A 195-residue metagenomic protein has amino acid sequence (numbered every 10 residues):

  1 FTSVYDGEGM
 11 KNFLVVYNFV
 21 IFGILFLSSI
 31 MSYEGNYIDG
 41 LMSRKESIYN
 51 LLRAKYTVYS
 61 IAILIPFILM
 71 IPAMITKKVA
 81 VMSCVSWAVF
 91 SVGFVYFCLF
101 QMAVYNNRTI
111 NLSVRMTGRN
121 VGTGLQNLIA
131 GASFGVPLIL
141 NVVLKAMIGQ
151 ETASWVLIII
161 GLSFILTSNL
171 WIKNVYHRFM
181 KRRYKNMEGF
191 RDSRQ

Functional and structural regions predicted by a protein language model:
F1-G35, I48-Q195: Hydrophobic alpha-helical transmembrane segments of membrane proteins
I38: A glycine- and small/hydrophobic-rich beta-loop-beta segment that serves as a flexible "lid/hinge" or phosphate-binding
M42-S47: Short helix-to-coil transition segments within interhelical loops that connect adjacent transmembrane helices
